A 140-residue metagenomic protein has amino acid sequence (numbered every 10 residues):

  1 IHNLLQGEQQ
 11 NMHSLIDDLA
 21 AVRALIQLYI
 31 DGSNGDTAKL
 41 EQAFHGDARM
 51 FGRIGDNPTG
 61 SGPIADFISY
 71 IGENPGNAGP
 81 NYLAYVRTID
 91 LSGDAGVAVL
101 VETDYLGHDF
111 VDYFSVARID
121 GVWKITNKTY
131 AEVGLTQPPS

Functional and structural regions predicted by a protein language model:
I1, D109-Q137: Short beta-strand edge/turn micro-motifs at domain boundaries
I1-G46, T136, S140: Short, low-complexity N-terminal intrinsically disordered segments enriched in polar/charged residues
D17-A21, R49-H108: Surface-exposed, charged secondary-structure patches
S33, F44-H45, E102-D104, T129-E132: Short beta-strand segments enriched in hydrophobic/aromatic residues within well-folded beta-rich domains
L40, R87-I89, S115: Short secondary-structure boundary/capping segments
G55-P58, G62, Y130-S140: Short, charge- and proline-biased low-complexity linear segments that act as flexible interaction/docking motifs
N77-A78, L83-T88, K124-I125, E132-S140: Low-complexity, flexible helical/coil segments
